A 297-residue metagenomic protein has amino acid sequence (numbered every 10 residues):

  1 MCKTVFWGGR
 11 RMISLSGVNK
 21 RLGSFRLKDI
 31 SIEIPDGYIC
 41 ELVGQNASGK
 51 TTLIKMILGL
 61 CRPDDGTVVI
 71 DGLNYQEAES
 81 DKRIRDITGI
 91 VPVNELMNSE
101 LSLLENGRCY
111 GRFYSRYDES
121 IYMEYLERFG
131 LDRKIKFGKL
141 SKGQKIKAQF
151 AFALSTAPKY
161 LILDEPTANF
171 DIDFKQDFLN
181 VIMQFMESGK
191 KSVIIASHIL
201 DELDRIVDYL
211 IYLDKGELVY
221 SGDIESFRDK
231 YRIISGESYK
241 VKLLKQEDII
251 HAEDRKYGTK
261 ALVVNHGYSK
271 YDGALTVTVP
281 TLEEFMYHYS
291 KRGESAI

Functional and structural regions predicted by a protein language model:
G8, I249-I297: C-terminal coupling/interaction segments
V43-Q45: The feature captures the beta-strand-to-loop junction immediately N-terminal to the Walker
L58: Helix-to-loop junction immediately C-terminal to a conserved catalytic motif
G66-E77, R83-I84: Conserved ABC transporter NBD signature motif
I90-A148: ABC-family P-loop ATPase nucleotide-binding domains
L161-E165: Catalytic Walker B motif of ABC-type/P-loop ATPase nucleotide-binding domains
